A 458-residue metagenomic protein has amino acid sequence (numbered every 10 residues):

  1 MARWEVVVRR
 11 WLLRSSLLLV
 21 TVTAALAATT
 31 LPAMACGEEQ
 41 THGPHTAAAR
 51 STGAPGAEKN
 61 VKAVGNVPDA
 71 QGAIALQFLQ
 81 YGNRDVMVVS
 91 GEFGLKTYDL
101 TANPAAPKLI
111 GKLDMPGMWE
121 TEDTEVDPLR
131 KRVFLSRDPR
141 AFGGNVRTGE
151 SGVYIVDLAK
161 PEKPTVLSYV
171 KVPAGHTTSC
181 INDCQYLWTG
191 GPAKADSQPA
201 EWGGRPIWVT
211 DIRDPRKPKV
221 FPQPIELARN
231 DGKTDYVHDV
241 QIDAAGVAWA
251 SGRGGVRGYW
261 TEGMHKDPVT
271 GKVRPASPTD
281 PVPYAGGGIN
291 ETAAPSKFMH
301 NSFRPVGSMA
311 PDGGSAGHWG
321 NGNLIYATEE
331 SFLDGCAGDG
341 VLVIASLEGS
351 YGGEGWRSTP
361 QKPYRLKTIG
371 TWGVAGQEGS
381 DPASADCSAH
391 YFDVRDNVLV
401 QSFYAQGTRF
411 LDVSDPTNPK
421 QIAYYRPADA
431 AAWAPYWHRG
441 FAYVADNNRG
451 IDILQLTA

Functional and structural regions predicted by a protein language model:
M1-W11: N-terminal secretory signal peptides that target proteins for export/translocation
W4, S15-A458: Feature marking well-ordered beta-strand scaffolds used for ligand recognition
